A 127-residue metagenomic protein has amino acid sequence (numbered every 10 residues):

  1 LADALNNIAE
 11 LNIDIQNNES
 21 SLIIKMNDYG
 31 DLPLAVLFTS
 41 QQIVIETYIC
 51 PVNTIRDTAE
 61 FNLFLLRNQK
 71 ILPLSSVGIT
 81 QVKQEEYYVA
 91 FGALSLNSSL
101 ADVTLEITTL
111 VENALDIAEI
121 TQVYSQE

Functional and structural regions predicted by a protein language model:
L1-L34, I71-L72, T80: Charge-rich, low-complexity N-terminal segments
A2-N6, N62, V111: Generic solvent-exposed, charged/amphipathic alpha-helical segments that serve as macromolecular interface scaffolds
N17, R56, L105: Short, well-structured alpha-helical interface segments that form or flank functional binding sites
S20-L22, I43, E86-Y88: Hydrophobic residues embedded in beta-strands of well-ordered beta-sheets
K25-V52: Short N-terminal mixed-charge amphipathic segments
V44-E86: Short, internal acidic amphipathic alpha-helical interface segments that mediate docking to partner proteins
L74-T108, E112-E127: Well-ordered alpha/beta subsegment
